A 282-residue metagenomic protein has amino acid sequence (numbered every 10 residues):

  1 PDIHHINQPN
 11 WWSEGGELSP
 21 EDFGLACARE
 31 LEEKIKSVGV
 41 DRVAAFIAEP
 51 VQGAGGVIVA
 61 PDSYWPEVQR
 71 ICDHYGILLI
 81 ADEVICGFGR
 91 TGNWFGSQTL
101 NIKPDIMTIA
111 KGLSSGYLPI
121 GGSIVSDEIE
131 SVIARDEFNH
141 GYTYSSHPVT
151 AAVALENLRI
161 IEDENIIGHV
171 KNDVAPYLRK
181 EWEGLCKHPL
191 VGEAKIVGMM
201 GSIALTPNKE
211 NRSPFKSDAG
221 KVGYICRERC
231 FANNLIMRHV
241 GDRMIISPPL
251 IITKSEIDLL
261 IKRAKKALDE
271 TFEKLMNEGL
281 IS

Functional and structural regions predicted by a protein language model:
P1-S282: Conserved N-terminal phosphate-binding loop of PLP-dependent enzymes in the Aspartate aminotransferase
